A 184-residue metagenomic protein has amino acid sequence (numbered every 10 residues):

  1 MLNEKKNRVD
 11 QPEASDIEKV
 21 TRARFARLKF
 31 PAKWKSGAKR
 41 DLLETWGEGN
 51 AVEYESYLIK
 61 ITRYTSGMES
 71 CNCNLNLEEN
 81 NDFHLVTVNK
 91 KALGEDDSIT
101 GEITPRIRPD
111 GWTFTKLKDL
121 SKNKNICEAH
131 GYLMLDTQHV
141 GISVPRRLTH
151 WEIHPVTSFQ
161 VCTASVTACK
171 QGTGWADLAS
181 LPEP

Functional and structural regions predicted by a protein language model:
M1-P184: OB-fold and OB-like single-stranded nucleic-acid-recognition modules and their adjacent interaction interfaces
